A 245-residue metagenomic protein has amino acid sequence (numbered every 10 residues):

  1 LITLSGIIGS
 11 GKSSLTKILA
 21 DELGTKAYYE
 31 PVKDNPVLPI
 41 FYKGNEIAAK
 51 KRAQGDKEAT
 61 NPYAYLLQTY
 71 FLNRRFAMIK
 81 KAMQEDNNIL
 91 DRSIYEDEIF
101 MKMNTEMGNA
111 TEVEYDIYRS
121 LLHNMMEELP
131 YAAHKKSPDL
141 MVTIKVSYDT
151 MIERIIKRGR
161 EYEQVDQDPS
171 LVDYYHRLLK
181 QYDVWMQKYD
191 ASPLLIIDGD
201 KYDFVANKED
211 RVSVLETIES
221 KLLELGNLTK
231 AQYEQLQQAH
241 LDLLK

Functional and structural regions predicted by a protein language model:
L4: Hydrophobic anchor at the beta1->P-loop junction of P-loop NTPases
I7: P-loop (Walker A) phosphate-binding loop of NTP-binding proteins
K12: Conserved lysine of the Walker
L15, L19: Hydrophobic positions on the alpha1 helix immediately C-terminal to the Walker A/P-loop
D21-Q68, N73-R74, I99-M103: Conserved substrate/cofactor phosphate-moiety recognition/catalytic segment in nucleotide-dependent phosphotransferases
A59, Y63-H134: Glycine-rich phosphate-binding loop used to anchor ATP phosphates in small-molecule kinases, encompassing both
F100-K180: A glycine- and Lys/Arg-enriched "phosphate-lid" helix/loop adjacent to the NTP-binding pocket of small-molecule kinases
I156-K245: NTP-dependent small-molecule kinase module
